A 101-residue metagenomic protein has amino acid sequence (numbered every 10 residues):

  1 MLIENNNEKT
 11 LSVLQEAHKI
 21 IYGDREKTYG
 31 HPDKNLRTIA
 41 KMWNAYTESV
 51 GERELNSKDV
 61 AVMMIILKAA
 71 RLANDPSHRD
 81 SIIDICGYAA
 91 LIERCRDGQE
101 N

Functional and structural regions predicted by a protein language model:
M1-N101: Intrinsically disordered, low-complexity regulatory regions that flank transcription factor DNA-binding cores
